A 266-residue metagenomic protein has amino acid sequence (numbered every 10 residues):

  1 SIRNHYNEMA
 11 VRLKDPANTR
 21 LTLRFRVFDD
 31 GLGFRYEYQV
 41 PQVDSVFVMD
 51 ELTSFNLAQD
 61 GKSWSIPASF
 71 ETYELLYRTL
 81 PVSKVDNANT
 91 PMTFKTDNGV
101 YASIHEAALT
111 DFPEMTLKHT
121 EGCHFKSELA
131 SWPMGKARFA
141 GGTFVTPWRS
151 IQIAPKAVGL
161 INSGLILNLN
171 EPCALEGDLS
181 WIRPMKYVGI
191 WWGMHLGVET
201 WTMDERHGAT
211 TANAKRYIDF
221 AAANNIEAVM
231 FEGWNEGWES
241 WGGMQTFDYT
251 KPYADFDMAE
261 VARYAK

Functional and structural regions predicted by a protein language model:
S1-G177: N-terminal accessory beta-strand-rich subdomains and adjacent acidic, glycine-rich linkers that precede catalytic cores
R3, R24, G142, S180 (+2 more regions): Catalytic cores of large soluble enzymes that bind and process phosphate-bearing ligands
W64, W132, W148, W181 (+4 more regions): A residue-identity detector for tryptophan
G141-Q152, W181-E199: Short, charge-rich amphipathic segments
V158-S163, L175, L179, W192-T200 (+1 more regions): Conserved mixed alpha/beta catalytic, RNA-binding, or beta-rich assembly cores of soluble enzyme, regulatory
N170-W192, R216-Y217: Glycan-binding loop/region signatures in secreted carbohydrate-active enzymes
Y187-G189, G197-K266: Substrate-binding cleft of carbohydrate-active enzyme catalytic domains
